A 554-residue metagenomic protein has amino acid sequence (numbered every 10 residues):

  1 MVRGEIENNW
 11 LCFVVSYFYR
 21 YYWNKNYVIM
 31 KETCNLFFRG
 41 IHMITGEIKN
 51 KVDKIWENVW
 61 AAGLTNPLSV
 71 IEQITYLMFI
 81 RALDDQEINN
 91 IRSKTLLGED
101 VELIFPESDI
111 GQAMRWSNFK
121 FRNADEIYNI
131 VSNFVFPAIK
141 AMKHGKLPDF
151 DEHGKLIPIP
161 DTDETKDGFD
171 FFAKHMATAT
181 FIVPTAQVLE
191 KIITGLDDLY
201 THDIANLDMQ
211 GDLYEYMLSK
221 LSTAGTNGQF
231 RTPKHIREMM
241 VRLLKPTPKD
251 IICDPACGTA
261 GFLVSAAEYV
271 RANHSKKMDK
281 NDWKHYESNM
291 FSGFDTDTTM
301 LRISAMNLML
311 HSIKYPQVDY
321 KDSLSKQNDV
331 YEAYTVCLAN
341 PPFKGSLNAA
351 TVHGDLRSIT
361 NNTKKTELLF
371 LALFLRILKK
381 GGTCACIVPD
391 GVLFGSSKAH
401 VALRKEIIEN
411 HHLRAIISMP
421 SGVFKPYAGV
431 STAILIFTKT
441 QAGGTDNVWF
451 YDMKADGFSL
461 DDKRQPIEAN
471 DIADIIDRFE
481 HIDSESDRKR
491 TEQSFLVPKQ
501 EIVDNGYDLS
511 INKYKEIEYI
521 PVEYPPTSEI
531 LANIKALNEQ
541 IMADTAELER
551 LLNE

Functional and structural regions predicted by a protein language model:
E5, W10-L243, T247-P248, Q317-K326 (+3 more regions): Non-catalytic, mostly N-terminal accessory regions of nucleic-acid modification and defense proteins
D53, K314-V318, A350-G354, G382-V388 (+2 more regions): Short acidic (Asp/Glu) and glycine-rich catalytic loops that position anionic groups and cofactors
T65, N348-K365, G391-A399, P420-Y427 (+2 more regions): Short, contiguous acidic/charged loop-to-helix segments that flank catalytic cores in large enzymes
V70, I74, T296, L301 (+1 more regions): Conserved Class I SAM-dependent methyltransferase catalytic core
D203, A256, G293-D297, V336 (+7 more regions): Hydrophobic alpha-helical scaffolding
T226-A339, K344-S346, D355-L356, L368-L369 (+3 more regions): Conserved S-adenosyl-L-methionine
G345-L347, K380-G381: Aromatic/glycine/proline-enriched transmembrane-helix motif characteristic of membrane-embedded glycan-assembly enzymes
H412-L413, K425-I475: C-terminal, active-site-flanking charged/polar segments
